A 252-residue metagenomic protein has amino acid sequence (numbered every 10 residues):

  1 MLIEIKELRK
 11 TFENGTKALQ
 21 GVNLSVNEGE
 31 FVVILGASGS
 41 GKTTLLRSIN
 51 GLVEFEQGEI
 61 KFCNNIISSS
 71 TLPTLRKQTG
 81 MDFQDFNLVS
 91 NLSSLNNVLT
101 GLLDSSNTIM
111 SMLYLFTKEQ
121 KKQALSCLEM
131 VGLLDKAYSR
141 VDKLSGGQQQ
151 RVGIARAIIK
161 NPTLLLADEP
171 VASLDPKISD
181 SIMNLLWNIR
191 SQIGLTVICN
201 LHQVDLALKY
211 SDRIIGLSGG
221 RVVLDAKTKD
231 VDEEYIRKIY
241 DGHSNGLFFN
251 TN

Functional and structural regions predicted by a protein language model:
N50: Helix-to-loop junction immediately C-terminal to a conserved catalytic motif
I66-G80, M110-K118: ABC ATPase NBD coupling module
S106, M110-D135: Conserved ABC ATPase "signature" region
R140-L144, Q148-Q150: Conserved ABC ATPase signature
L165-D168: Catalytic Walker B motif of ABC-type/P-loop ATPase nucleotide-binding domains
P176-I178: Helix N-cap at the start of a conserved alpha-helix in ABC-type nucleotide-binding domains
D180-Q192: Helical segment within the ABC ATPase nucleotide-binding domain
